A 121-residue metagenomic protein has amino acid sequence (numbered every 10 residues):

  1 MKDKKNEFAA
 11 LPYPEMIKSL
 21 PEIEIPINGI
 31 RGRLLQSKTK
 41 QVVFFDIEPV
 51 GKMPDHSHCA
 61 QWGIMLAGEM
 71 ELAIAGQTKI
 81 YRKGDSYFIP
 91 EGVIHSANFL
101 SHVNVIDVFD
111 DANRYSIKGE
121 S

Functional and structural regions predicted by a protein language model:
M1-T39, V43-F44, K118-S121: A short, N-terminal "cap"/entry segment at the start of jelly-roll beta-barrel domains of the cupin/DSBH fold
K38-S57: Conserved short histidine dyad/triad with adjacent acidic residue
Q41, E69-E71, T78, I94 (+1 more regions): Structural motif
P49, C59-E71, A75-G76: Glycine- and acidic-residue-biased ligand/ion/polar-headgroup-sensing regions
L66-A67, R82-K83, S101: A cytosolic small-molecule/anion-sensing beta-strand core signal
G76-E91: Short acidic-glycine-tyrosine-enriched beta hairpin
E91-Y115: Ligand-binding loop in jelly-roll beta-barrel domains
